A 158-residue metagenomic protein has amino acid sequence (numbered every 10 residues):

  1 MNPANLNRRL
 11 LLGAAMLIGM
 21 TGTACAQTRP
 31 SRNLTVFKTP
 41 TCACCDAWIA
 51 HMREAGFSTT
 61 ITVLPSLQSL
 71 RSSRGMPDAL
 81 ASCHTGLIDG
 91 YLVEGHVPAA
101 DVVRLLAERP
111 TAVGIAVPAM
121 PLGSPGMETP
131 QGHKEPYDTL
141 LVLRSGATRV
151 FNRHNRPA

Functional and structural regions predicted by a protein language model:
M1-I18: N-terminal secretory signal peptides and thylakoid transit peptides that target proteins across membranes
A24-T28: Boundary at the C-terminal end of the N-terminal hydrophobic targeting segment
R32-C44: Local sequence-structure signature of Cys/Sec-based thiol-disulfide redox active-site neighborhoods
T41-C44, Q68, R74, D78 (+1 more regions): Conserved nucleotide-cofactor-binding alpha/beta core module
W48-H51: Typically the conserved alpha-helix immediately C-terminal to a functionally engaged Cys/Sec in thioredoxin-like
T59-L70, L80, I88: Thiol-based oxidoreductase modules, predominantly thioredoxin-like and allied folds used for disulfide exchange
S73, A79-A158: Thiol/selenol-based redox catalytic cores and closely related redox-interacting motifs
